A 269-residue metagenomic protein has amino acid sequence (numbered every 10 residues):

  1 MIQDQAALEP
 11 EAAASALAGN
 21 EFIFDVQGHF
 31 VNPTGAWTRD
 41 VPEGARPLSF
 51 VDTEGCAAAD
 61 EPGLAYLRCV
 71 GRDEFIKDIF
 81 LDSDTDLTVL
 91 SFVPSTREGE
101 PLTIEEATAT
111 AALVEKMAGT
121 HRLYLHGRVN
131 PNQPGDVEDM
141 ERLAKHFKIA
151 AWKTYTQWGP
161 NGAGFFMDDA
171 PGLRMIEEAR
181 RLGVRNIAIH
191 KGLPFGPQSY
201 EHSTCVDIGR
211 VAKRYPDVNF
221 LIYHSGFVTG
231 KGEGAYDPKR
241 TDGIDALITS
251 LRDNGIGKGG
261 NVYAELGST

Functional and structural regions predicted by a protein language model:
M1-S91, R97-L102: An N-terminally biased module of ancient metal coordination in phosphate/nucleic-acid-related enzymes
D4-Q5, L87, P94-S203, S268: Active-site gating/metal-coordination segments in enzymes
E9, V70-K77, A107-A112, D136-D139 (+2 more regions): Alpha-helical scaffolding within the catalytic cores of extracellular/periplasmic polymer-degrading hydrolases
L17-A18, L81-S83, A118-G119, K145 (+2 more regions): Extracellular/periplasmic catalytic domains that process cell-envelope and extracellular macromolecules
E21-F22, D86, H121-L123, R185 (+2 more regions): A structural micro-motif
H29, T34, V93, Q157 (+2 more regions): Flexible loop residues that form catalytic and substrate-binding hotspots at small-molecule/glycan-binding clefts
A36-L48, P101-A107, H146, P197-I208 (+1 more regions): Aromatic- and acidic-residue-enriched segments that line the glycan-binding/catalytic groove of carbohydrate-active
A150-A151, G164-T269: Catalytic pocket-lining loop regions of alpha/beta-barrel enzymes, especially the amidohydrolase/enolase/GH5 lineages
